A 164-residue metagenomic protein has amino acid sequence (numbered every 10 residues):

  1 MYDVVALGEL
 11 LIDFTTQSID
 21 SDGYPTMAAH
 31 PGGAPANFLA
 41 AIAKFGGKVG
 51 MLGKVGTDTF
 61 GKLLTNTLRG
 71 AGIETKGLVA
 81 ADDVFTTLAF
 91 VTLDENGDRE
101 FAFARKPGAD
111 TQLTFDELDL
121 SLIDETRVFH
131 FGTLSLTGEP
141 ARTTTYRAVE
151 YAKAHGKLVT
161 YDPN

Functional and structural regions predicted by a protein language model:
M1-A6, R69, E95-N164: Ribokinase/PfkB-type carbohydrate-kinase core domain
M1-E74: Glycine-rich phosphate/adenosyl-contacting loop at the front of the ribokinase-like
D13, T87, T133-T137: Glycine-rich phosphate/pyrophosphate-binding beta-alpha loops
G32, V84-T87: Short, basic and Ser/Thr-rich N-terminal targeting/leader segments
G56, K76-V84: Beta-strand->loop->alpha-helix junctions that form or flank phosphate-binding loops in nucleotide-handling enzymes
T59, F85, G108: Short alpha-helical
L88-T92: Short beta-strand scaffold segments in enzyme catalytic cores
